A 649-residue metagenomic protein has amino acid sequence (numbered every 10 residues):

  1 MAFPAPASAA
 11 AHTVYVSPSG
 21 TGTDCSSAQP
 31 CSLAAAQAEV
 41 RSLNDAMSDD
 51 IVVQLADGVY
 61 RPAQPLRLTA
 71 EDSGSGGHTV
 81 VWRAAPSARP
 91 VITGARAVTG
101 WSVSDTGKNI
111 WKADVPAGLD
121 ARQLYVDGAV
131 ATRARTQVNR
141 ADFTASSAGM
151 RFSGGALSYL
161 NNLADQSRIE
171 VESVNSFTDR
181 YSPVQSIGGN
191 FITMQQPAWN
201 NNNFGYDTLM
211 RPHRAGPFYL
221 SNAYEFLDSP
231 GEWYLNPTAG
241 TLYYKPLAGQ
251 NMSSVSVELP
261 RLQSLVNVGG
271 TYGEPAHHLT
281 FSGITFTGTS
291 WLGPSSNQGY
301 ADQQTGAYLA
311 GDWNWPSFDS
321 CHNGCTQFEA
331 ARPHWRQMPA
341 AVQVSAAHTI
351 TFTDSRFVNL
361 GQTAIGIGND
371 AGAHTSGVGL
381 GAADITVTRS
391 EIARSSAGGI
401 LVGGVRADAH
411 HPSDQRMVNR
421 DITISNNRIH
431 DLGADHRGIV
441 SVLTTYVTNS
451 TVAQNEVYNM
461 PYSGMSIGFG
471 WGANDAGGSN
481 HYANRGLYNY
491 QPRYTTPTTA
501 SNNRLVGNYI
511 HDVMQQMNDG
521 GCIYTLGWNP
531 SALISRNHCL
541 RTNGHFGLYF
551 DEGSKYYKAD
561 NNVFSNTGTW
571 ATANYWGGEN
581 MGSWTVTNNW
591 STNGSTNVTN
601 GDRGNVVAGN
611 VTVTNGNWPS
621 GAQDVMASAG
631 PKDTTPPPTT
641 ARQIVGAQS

Functional and structural regions predicted by a protein language model:
M1-A11: Secretory targeting and sorting signals
H12, D49-I51, G58, Q64 (+21 more regions): The right-handed parallel beta-helix/beta-solenoid scaffold, focusing on the short coil/turn and N-cap positions
Y15-A346, T351-V358, G372-L380, D408-D414 (+1 more regions): Extracellular polysaccharide-degrading/modifying enzymes targeting complex plant/algal/animal polysaccharides
Q54, R61, R67, V81-R83 (+18 more regions): Extracellular beta-strand solenoid repeats
Q64-P65, Q263, S290-S296, P339 (+11 more regions): Short glycine/acidic-rich loop motifs that flank beta-strands on beta-rich extracellular proteins
T132, T136-V138, L292, G544 (+1 more regions): Extracellular beta-rich repeat passengers
H277-G288, G324-E329, H348-Q362, G379-A397 (+8 more regions): Right-handed parallel beta-helix
A331-Q343, G366-G379, V405-R416, A434 (+4 more regions): The substrate-binding groove and active-site-proximal loops of carbohydrate-active enzymes, especially glycoside
